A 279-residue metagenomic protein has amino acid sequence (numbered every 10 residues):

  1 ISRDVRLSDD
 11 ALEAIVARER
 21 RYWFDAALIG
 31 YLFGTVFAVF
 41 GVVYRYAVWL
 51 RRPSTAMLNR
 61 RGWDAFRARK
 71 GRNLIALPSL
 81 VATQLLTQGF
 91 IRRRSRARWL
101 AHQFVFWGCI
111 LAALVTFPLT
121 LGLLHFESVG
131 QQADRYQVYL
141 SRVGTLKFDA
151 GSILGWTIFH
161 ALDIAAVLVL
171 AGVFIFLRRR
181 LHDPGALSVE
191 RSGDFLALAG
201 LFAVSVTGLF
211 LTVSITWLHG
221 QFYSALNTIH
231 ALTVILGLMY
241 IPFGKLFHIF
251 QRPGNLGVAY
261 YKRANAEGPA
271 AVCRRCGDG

Functional and structural regions predicted by a protein language model:
I1-A271: Membrane-embedded alpha-helical bundles of multi-pass integral membrane proteins
C273-G277: Short cysteine-rich clusters marking metal-coordination/redox-active sites
